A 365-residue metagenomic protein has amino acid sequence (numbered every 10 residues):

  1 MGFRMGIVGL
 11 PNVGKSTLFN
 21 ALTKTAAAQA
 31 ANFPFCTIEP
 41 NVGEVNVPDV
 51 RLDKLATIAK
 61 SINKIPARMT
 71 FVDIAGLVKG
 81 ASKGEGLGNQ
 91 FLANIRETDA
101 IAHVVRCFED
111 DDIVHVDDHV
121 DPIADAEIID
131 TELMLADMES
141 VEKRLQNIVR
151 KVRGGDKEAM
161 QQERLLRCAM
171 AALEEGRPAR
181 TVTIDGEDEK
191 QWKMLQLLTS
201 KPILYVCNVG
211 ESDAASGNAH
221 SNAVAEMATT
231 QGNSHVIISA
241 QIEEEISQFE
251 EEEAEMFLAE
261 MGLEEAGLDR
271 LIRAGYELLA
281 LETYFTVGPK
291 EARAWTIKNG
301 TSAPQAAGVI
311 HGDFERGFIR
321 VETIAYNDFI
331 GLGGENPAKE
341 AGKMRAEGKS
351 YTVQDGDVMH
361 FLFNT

Functional and structural regions predicted by a protein language model:
M1-V114, E142-K143, I148: Conserved G1/Walker A P-loop phosphate-binding module
G2-V8, V13, F19, N147-Q354 (+1 more regions): C-terminal-of-GTPase-core extension/linker across diverse P-loop GTPases
G6, F35, P40-G43, V50-L52 (+15 more regions): Short capping/connector residues at structural and topological boundaries
G14-N20, P48-K60, G88-D112, D125-L135 (+4 more regions): Phosphate-binding glycine-rich loops and adjacent basic patches that engage nucleotide phosphates, nucleic-acid
L22, G84-L87, V116-H119, N218-N222 (+1 more regions): Short, glycine/charged-enriched secondary-structure capping and boundary segments
A26-P34, N41-G43, R51-K54, K83 (+10 more regions): Glycine-rich, flexible loop/turn motifs
F35, D49-L52, I62-F71, E85-D99 (+9 more regions): Amphipathic alpha-helical transducer elements in NTP-driven molecular machines
G43-P48, A75-E85, R96-K157, A172-D185 (+1 more regions): Conserved Switch II/interswitch segment of TRAFAC-class P-loop GTPases
